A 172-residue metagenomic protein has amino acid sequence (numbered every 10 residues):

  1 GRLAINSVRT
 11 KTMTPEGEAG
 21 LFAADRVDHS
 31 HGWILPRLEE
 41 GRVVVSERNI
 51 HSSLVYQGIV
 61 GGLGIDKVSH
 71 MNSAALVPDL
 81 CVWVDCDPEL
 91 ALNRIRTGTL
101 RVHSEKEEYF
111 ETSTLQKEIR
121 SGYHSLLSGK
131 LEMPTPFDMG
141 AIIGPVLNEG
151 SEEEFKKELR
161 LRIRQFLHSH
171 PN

Functional and structural regions predicted by a protein language model:
G1-S73: ATP-dependent small-molecule kinase phosphotransfer cores that center on conserved nucleotide phosphate-binding segments
R9, V77, L100-R101: Residue-level marker of structural boundaries
A23, V84-D85, E149: Active-site-adjacent beta-strand anchor residues
D28-R37, L80-A91, S121-L131: Noncatalytic linker/hinge segments flanking ATPase motor cores
R42-V43, D79, G140-A141: A structural micro-motif
S46-R48, A74-I95: Conserved phosphate-donor/acceptor-positioning beta-strand/loop module used by diverse small-molecule
E89-N172: NTP-dependent small-molecule kinase module
